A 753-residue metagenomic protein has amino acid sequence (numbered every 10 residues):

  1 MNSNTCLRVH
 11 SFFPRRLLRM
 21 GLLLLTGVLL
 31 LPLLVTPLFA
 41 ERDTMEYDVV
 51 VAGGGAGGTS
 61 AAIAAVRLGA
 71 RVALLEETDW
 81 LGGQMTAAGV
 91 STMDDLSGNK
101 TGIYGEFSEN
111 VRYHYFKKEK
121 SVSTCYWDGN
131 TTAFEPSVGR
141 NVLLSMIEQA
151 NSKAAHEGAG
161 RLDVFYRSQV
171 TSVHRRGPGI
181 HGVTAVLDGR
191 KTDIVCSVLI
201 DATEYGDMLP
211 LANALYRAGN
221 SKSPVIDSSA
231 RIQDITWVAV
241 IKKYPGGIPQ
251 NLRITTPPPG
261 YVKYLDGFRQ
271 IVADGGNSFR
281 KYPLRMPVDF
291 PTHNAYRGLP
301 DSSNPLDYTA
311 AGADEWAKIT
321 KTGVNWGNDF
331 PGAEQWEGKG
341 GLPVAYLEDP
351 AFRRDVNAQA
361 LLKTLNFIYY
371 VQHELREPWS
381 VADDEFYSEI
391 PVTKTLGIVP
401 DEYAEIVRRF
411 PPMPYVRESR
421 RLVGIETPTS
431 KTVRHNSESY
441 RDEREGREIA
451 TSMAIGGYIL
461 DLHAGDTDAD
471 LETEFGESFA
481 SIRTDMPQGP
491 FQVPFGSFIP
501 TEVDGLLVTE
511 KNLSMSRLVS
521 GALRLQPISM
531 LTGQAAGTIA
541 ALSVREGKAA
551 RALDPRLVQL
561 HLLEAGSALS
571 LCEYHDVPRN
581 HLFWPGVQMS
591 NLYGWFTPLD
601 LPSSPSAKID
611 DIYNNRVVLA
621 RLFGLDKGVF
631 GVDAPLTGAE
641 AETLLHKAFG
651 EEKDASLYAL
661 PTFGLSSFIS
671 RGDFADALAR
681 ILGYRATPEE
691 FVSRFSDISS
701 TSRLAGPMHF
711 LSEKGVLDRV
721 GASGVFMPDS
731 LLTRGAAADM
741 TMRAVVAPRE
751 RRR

Functional and structural regions predicted by a protein language model:
M1-R16: N-terminal secretory signal peptides that target proteins for export/translocation
M20-L33: Bacterial N-terminal signal peptides
T44-G55: Beta1/beta-strand and adjacent pyrophosphate-binding region of the FAD-binding site in flavoprotein oxidoreductases
G58: N-terminal Rossmann-fold NAD(P) dinucleotide-binding loop
A64, A70-R71, E76-S172, R176 (+2 more regions): Conserved N-terminal/central alpha/beta ligand/cofactor-binding core
H174-D193: Conserved beta-strand-loop-beta-strand element in the redox core of flavoprotein oxidoreductases
L187-V198, A202-E564: Flavin (FAD/FMN)-binding glycine-rich loop and adjacent Rossmann-like elements that form
L562-G586, L592, F596-P707, L717-R734 (+1 more regions): Feature responds to low-complexity, polar/acidic, surface-exposed segments characteristic of secreted/exported proteins
